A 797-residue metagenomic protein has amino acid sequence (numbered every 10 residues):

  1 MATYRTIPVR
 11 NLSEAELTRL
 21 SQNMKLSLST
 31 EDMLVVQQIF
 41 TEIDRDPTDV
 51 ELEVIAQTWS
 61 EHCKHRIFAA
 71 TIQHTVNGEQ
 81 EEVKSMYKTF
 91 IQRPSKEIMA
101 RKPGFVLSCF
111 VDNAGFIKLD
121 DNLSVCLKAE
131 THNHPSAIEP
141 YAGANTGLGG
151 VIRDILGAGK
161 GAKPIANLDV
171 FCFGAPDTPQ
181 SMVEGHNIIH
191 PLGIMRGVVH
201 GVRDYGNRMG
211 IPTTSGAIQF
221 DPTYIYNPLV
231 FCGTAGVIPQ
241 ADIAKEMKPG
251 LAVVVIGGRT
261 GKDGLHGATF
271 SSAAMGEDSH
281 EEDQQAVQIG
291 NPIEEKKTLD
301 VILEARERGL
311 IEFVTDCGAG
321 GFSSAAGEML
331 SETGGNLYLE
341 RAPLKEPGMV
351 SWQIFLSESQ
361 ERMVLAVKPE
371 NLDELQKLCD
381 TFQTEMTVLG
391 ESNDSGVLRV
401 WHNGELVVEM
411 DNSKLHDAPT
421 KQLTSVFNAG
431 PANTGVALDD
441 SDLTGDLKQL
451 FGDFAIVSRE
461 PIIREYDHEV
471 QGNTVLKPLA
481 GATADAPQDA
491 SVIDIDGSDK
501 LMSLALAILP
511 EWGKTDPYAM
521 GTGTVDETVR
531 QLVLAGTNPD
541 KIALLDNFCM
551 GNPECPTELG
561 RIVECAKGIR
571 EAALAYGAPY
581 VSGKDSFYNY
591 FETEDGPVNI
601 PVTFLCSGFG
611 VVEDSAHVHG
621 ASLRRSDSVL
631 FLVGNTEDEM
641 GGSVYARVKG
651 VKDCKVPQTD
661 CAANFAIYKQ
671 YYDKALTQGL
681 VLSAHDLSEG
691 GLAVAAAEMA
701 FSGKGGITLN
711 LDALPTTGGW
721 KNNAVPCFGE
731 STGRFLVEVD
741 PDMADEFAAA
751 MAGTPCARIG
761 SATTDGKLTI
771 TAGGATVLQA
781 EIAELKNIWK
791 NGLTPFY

Functional and structural regions predicted by a protein language model:
M1-Y797: Glycine/proline-enriched, intrinsically flexible loops and inter-domain linkers
